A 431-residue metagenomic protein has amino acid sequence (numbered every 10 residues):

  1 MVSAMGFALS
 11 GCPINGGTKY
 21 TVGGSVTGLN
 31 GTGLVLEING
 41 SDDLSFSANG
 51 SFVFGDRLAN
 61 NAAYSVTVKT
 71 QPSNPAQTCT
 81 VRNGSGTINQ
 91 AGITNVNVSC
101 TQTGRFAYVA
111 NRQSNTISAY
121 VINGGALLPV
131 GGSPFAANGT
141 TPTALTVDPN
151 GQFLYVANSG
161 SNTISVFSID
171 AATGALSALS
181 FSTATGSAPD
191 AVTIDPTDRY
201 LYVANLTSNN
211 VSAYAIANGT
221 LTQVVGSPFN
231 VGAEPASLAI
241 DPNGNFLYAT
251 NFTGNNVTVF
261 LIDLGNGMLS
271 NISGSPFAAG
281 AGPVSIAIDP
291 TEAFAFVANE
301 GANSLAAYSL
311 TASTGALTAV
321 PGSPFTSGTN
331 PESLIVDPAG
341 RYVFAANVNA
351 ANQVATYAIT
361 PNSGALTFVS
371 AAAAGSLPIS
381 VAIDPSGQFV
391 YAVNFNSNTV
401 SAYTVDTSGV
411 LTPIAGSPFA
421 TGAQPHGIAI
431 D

Functional and structural regions predicted by a protein language model:
V2-S25, S99-R105: Bacterial Sec-dependent N-terminal signal peptides
S51-T87: Surface-exposed interfaces of beta-sheet-rich extracellular modules
T101-A136, L145-V147, L154, S417 (+1 more regions): An edge-strand/N-cap motif at the start of beta-rich repeat modules
Q102-T103, V147-G151, I194-T197, I240-G244 (+4 more regions): Residue-level detector of Asp-centered blade-edge/turn motifs that repeat once per structural unit in beta-propeller
R112, S159, I169, L206 (+6 more regions): Short loop/turn segments immediately following the C-termini of beta-strands
I117-I122, G132-P134, I164-D170, F181 (+13 more regions): A structural feature that tracks compact, well-ordered secondary-structure segments with a strong bias toward
